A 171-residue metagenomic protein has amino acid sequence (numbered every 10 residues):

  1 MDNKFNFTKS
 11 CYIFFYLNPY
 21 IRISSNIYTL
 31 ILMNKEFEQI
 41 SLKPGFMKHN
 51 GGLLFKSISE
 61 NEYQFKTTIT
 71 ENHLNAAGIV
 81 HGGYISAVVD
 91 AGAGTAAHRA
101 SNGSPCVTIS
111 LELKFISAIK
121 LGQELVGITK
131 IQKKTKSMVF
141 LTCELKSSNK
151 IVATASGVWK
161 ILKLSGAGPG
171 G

Functional and structural regions predicted by a protein language model:
M1-S10: Extreme N-terminal basic, low-complexity initiation segments that serve as generic localization/processing leaders
Y12-I13, L17-I21, I27-G171: Terminal targeting signals and extreme-terminal segments of soluble enzymes
